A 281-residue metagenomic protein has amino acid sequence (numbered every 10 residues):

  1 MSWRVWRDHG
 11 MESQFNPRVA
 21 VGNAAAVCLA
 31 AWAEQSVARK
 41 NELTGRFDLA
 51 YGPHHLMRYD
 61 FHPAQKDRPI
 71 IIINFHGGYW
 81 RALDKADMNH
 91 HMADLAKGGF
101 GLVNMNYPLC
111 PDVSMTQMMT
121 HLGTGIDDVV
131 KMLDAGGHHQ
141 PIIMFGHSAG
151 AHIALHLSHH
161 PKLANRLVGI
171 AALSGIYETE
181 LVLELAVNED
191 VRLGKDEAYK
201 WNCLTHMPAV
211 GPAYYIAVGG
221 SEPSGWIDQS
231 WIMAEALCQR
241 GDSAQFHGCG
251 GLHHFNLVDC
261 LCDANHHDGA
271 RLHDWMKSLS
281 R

Functional and structural regions predicted by a protein language model:
P17-K66: N-terminal cap/lid segment of alpha/beta-hydrolase-fold proteins
Q65-L95: Short, surface-exposed "cap/lid" segments of acyl-processing enzymes
G78, G101, N106-C110, I176 (+1 more regions): Short beta-to-alpha linker loops that shape the active-site pocket of alpha/beta-hydrolase fold enzymes
L83-M92, V103-P141, C262-D263: Catalytic nucleophile-loop/oxyanion-hole region of alpha/beta-hydrolase and closely related hydrolase-like folds
T124-E189, A198-Y199: Primarily recognizes the serine-hydrolase "nucleophile elbow" in alpha/beta-hydrolase and SGNH/GDSL folds
G169-E184, K195-I232: The feature captures the conserved acid-bearing segment of alpha/beta-hydrolase catalytic domains
A217, I227, W231, C238-R281: C-terminal catalytic histidine-bearing segment of alpha/beta-hydrolase fold enzymes
